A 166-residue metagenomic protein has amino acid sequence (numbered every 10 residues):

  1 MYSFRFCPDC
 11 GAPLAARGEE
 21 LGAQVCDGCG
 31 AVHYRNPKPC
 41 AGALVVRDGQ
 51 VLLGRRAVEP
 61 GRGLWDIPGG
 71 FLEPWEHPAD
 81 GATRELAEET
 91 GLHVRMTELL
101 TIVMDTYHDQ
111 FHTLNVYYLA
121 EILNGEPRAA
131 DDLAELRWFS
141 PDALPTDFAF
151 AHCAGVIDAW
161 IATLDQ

Functional and structural regions predicted by a protein language model:
Y2-G42: Acidic, metal-coordinating catalytic segment for phosphate/diphosphate chemistry, firing primarily on the Nudix
A15-R17, L92-T101: A short coil-to-beta-strand element that immediately follows conserved catalytic motifs
G28-L52, F71, I102: Conserved N-terminal beta-strand and adjoining loop/helix that marks the start of the Nudix/MutT-like hydrolase domain
A43, L99, Y118-A120: A structural signal for short, well-ordered beta-strand segments
V46-E88: Conserved Nudix-box catalytic region and its N-terminal flanking loop in Nudix hydrolases and closely related
V103-E126: Active-site-adjacent beta-strand/loop module that shapes the phosphate/pyrophosphate-binding cleft
R128-A159: NUDIX/MutT-family hydrolases
